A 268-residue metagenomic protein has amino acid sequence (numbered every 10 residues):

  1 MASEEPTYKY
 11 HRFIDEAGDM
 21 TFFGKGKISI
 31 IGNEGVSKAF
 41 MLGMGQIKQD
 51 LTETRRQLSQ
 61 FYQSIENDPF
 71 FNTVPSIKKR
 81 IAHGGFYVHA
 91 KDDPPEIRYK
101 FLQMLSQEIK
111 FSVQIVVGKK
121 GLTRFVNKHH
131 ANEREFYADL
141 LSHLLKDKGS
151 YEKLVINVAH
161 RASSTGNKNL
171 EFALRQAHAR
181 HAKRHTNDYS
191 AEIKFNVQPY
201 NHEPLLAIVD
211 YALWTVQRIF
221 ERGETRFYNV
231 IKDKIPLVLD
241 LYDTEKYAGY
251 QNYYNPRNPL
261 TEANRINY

Functional and structural regions predicted by a protein language model:
M1-Y268: Phosphate-ester processing/binding pockets and catalytic centers
